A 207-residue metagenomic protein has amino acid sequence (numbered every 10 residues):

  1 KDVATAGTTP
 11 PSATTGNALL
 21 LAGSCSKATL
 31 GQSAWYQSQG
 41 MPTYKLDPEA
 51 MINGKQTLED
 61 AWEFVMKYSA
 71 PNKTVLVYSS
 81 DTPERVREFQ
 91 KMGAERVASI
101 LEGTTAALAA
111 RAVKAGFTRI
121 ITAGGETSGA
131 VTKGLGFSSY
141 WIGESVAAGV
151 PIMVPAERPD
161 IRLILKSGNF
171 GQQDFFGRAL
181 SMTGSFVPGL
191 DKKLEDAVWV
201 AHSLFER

Functional and structural regions predicted by a protein language model:
K1-R207: Active-site catalytic microenvironments in core metabolic enzymes, especially phosphate/sugar-handling
